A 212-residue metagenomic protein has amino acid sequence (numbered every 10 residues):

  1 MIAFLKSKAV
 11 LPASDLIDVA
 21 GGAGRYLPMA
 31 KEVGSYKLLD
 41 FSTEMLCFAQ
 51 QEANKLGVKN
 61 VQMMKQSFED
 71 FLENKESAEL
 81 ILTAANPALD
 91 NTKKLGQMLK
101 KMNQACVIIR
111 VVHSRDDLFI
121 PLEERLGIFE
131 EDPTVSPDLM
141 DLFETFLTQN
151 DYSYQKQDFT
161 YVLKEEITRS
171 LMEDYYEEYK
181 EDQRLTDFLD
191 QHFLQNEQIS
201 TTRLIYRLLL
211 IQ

Functional and structural regions predicted by a protein language model:
M1-P12: Conserved alpha-helix/loop element of class I SAM-dependent methyltransferases that forms part of the SAM/SAH-binding
A23-V33: Conserved SAM-binding loop of SAM-dependent methyltransferases across substrates and taxa, primarily the Class I
S35-D40: Conserved SAM-binding motif I beta-strand of class I
S42-E44: Conserved SAM/SAH-binding beta-strand->alpha-helix loop
A49-Q50: Conserved SAM-binding loop
A88-K101: A short, conserved alpha-helix within the catalytic core of class I
V107-F129: Conserved class I S-adenosyl-L-methionine
Q155-Q212: Conserved Class I S-adenosyl-L-methionine
